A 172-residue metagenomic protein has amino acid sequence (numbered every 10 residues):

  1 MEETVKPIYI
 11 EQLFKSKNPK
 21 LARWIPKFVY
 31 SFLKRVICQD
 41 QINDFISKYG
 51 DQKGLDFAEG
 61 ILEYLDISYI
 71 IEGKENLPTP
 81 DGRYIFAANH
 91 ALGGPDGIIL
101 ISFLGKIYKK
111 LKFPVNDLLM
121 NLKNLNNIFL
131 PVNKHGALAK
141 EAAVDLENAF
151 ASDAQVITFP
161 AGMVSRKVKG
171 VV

Functional and structural regions predicted by a protein language model:
M1-Y84, P95-I99, N126: Membrane-anchoring hydrophobic helices of lipid-metabolizing enzymes
S68-V172: Soluble catalytic domains of membrane acyltransferases
